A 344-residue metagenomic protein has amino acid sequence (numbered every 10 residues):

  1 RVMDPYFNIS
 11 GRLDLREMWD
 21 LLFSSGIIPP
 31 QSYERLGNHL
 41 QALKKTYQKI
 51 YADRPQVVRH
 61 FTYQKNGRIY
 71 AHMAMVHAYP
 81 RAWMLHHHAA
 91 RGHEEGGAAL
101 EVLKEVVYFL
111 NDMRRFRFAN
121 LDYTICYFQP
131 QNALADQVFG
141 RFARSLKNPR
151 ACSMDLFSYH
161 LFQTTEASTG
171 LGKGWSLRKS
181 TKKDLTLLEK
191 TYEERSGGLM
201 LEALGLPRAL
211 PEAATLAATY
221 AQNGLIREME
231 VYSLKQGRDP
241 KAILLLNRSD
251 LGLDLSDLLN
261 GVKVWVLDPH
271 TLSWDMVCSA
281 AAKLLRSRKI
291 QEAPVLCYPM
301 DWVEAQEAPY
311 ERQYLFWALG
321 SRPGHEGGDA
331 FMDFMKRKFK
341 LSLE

Functional and structural regions predicted by a protein language model:
V2-P30, W175-E202: A short beta-loop-alpha structural element at the N-terminal edge of CoA-dependent acyl/N-acetyltransferase catalytic
R16-P29, Q48, L121, Q131-S145 (+1 more regions): Extended charged low-complexity segments that act as oligomerization/scaffolding linkers
W19-L85, E193-G261: A conserved beta-strand-loop-helix scaffold within acyl/acetyltransferase catalytic domains
P29, E34, A42, H72 (+7 more regions): Extended, low-complexity, amphipathic alpha-helical coiled-coil/linker regions that act as scaffolds and localization
V57, R68, V76-S153, R248-E311: Acyl-donor binding region in acyl/amide transferases
P80, E101, K183, L187 (+1 more regions): Short, well-structured alpha-helical interface segments that form or flank functional binding sites
F139-S153, Y159-L171, L185-E189, E194-T215: Acidic, serine/threonine- and glycine-rich low-complexity intrinsically disordered segments that serve as flexible
C152-W175, E311-E344: C-terminal "cap" of GNAT-fold acetyltransferases
